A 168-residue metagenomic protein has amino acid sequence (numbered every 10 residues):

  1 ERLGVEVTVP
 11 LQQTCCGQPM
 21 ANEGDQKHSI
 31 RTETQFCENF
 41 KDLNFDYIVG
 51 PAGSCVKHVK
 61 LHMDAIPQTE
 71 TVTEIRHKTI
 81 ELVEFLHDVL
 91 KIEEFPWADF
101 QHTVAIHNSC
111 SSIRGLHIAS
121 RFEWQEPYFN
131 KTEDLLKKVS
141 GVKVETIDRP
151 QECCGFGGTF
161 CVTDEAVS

Functional and structural regions predicted by a protein language model:
E1-S168: Iron-sulfur cluster-binding electron-transfer modules in prokaryotic oxidoreductases
